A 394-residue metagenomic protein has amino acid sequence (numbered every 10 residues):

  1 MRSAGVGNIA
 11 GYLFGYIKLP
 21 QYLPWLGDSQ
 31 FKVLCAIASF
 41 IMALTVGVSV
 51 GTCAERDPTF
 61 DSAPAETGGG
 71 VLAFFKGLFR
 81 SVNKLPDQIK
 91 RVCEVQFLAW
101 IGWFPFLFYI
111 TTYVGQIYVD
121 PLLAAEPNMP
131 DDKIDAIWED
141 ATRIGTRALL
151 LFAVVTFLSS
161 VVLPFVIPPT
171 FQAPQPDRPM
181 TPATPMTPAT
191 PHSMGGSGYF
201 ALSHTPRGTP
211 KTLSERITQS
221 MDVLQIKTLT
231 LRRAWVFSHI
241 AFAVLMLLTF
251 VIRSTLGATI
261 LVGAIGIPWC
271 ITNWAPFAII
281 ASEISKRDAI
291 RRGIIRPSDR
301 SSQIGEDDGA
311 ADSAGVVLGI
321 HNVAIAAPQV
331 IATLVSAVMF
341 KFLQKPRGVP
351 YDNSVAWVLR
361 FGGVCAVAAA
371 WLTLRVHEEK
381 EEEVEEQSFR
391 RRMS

Functional and structural regions predicted by a protein language model:
M1-L19, Q96, L107, T156-L163 (+1 more regions): Substrate-agnostic recognition of the 12-TM MFS/MFS-like secondary transporter fold
M1-P105, D120, I167-P174, T181-T209 (+1 more regions): Intracellular loop-helix junctions on the cytosolic face of multi-pass helical membrane proteins
R2, S29-L34, P121-V155, F200 (+4 more regions): Loop-to-transmembrane helix entry
I17-F40, I137-R147, K227-R233, L334-A368 (+1 more regions): A membrane-interface helix-boundary motif in multi-pass transporters
I37-A38, T45, V95, L231-L245 (+6 more regions): Residue-level signature of the transmembrane alpha-helical cores of Major Facilitator Superfamily-type secondary
K84-L158: A single, central transmembrane helix in multi-pass transporters
A125-D135, Q172-I226, R287-S313, P346-P350: Intrinsically disordered, low-complexity domain-flanking/linker segments in eukaryotic proteins, enriched
T187-S193, S203-P206, K211, D222-L229 (+5 more regions): Helix-loop junctions at membrane interfaces in 12-TM secondary transporters
